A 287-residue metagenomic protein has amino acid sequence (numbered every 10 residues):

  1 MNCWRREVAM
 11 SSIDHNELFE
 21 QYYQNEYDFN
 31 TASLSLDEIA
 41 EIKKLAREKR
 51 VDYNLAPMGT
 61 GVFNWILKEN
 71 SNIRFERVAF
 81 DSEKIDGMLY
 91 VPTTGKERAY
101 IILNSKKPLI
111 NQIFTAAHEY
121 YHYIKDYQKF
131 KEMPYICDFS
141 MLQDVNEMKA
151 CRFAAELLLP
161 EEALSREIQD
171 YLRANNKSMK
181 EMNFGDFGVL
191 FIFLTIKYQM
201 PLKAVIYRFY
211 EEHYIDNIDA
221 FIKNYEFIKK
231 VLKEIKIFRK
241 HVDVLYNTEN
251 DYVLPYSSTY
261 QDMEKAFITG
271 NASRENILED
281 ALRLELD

Functional and structural regions predicted by a protein language model:
N2-D287: Active-site hotspot residues in diverse enzymes, especially metal/ion-binding acidic/histidine motifs
